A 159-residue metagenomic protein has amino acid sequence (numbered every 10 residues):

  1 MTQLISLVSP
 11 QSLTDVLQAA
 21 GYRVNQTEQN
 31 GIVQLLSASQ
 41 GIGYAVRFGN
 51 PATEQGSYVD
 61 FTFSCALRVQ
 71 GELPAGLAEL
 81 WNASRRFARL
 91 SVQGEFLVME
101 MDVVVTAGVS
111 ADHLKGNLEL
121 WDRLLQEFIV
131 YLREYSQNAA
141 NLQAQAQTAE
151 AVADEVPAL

Functional and structural regions predicted by a protein language model:
M1-A45, V92: Charge-rich, low-complexity N-terminal segments
M1-V16, C65-A75, N138-Q145: Short, basic/low-complexity N-terminal boundary segments at the transition from targeting/disordered tails
A38-E72: Long, continuous compositionally biased terminal/linker segments
Y58-E100: Short, internal acidic amphipathic alpha-helical interface segments that mediate docking to partner proteins
G94-E119, V130-Q137, V156: Well-ordered alpha/beta subsegment
L132-L159: Short, highly charged C-terminal tails/helix-capping segments
